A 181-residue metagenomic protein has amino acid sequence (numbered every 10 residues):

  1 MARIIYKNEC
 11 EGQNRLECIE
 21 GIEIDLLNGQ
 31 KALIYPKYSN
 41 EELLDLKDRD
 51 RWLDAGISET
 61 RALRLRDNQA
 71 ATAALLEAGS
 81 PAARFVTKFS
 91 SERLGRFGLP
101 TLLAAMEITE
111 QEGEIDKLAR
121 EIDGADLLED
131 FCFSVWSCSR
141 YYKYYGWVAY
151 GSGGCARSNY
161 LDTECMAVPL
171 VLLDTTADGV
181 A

Functional and structural regions predicted by a protein language model:
M1-R93, E164-L170, D178: Extracellular adhesion/carbohydrate-recognition regions
L75, G79, A83-G98, L102-L161 (+1 more regions): An exposed tryptophan-centered "aromatic clamp" motif
